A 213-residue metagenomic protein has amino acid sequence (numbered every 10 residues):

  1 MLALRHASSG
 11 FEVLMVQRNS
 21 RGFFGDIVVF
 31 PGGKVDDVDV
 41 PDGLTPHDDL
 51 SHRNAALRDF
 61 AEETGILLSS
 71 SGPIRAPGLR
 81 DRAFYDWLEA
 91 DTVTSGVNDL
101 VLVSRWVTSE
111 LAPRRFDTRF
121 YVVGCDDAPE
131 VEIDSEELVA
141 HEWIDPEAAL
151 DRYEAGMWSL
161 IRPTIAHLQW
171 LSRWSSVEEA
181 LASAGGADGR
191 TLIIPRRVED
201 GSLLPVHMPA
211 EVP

Functional and structural regions predicted by a protein language model:
M1-A3: Short beta-strand scaffold segments in enzyme catalytic cores
R5-G10, V198-G201: Short acidic-glycine loop/turn motifs at beta-strand connectors
H6-S8, R18, D126: Short, flexible beta-strand-to-coil junctions
A7, G22, A112-R115: A short catalytic or substrate-binding loop motif that flags glycine-/basic-rich loops and adjacent residues that bind
G10, F24-G25, D117, L138: A structure-centric signal for secondary-structure junctions around beta-strands
E12-F84, A148-W158, R173: Conserved Nudix-box catalytic region and its N-terminal flanking loop in Nudix hydrolases and closely related
P31, D37-V38, R80-P213: Nudix hydrolase/Nudix homology domain
